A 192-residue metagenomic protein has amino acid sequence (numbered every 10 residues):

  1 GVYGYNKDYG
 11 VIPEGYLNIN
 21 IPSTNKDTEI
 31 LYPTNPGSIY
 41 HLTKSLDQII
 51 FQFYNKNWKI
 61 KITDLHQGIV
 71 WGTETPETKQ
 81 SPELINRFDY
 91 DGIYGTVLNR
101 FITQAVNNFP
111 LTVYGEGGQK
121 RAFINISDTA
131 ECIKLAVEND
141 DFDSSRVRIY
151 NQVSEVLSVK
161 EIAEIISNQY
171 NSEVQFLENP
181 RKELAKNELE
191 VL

Functional and structural regions predicted by a protein language model:
V2-Y3, V70-G72, T129, L157: Conserved sequence/active-site signature of Rossmann-fold short-chain dehydrogenase/reductase
Y3, Y40, F53-Y54, W58 (+7 more regions): Aromatic side chains
Y5-D8, E74-Q80, I126, I162-E164 (+1 more regions): Short aromatic-enriched loop/helix-cap "lid" or pocket-rim segments at secondary-structure transitions that line
Y5-G68, T73, V97-N107: Active-site Tyr-X1-5-Lys
D8-E14, S81-E83, A130, Q169: Glycine-rich, phosphate-binding/catalytic loops in enzymes
Y32-P36, Y40, R87-Y94, A122 (+2 more regions): Alpha-helix initiation/capping motif
S45, W58-I60, G72-N99, N107-F109 (+4 more regions): Glycine/proline-rich active-site loop of Rossmann-fold NAD(P)-dependent oxidoreductases
A105-L192: C-terminal substrate-binding subdomain of Rossmann-fold SDR/epimerase-dehydratase oxidoreductases
